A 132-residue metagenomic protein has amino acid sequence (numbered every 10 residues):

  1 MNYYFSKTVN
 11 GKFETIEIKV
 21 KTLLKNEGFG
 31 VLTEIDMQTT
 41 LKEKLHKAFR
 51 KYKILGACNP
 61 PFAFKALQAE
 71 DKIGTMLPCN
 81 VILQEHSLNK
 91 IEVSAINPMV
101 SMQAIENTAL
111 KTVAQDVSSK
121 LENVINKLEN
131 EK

Functional and structural regions predicted by a protein language model:
M1-E27, N126: Terminal, regulation- and interaction-focused segments at domain boundaries
M1-Y3, K25, K47-R50, H86: Short glycine-enriched loop/turn motifs at secondary-structure junctions
G11, T15, D36, T112 (+1 more regions): Conserved active-site and cofactor/substrate-binding residues in soluble primary-metabolism enzymes
I18-K19, D36, A69, K120: Short Gly/charged-rich anion-binding patches and loops
L24, T75-L88, I125-K132: Short secondary-structure transition/capping segments
G30, D36-I82: Compact, glycine-rich, soluble single-domain proteins
N80-E106: Beta-strand/loop substructures that line and gate deep hydrophobic ligand-binding cavities in soluble
A104-K132: Well-ordered alpha/beta subsegment
